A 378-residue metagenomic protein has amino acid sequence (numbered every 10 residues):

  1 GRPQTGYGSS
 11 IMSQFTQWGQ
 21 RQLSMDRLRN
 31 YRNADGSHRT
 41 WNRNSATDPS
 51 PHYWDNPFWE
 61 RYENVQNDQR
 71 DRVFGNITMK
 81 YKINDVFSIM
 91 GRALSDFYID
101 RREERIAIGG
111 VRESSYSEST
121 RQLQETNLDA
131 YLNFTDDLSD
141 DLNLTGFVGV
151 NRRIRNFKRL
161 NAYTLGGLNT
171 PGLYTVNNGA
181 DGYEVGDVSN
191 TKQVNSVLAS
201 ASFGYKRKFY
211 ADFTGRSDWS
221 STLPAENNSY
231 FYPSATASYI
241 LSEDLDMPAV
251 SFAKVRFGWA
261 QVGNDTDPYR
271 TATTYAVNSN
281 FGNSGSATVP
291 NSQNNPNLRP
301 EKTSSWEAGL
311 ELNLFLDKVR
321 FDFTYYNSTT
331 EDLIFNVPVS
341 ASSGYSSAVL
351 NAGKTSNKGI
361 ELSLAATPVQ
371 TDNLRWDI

Functional and structural regions predicted by a protein language model:
G1-R72, M90-N195, T222-P224, L241-S305 (+4 more regions): Surface-exposed loop/interface segments of Gram-negative outer-membrane beta-barrel transport/assembly proteins
G75-Y81, S95, L312-L314: Alpha-helical support elements that line or immediately flank enzyme active sites and cofactor-binding pockets
N195-Y205: Structured alpha-helical segments in the cores of large, soluble enzyme domains
A225-S229: Short glycine/threonine-rich loop-to-helix capping motif typified by GTGT followed within a few residues by an Asp-Pro
F231-Y239: Feature captures outer-membrane beta-barrel proteins of Gram-negative bacteria and organelles
W306-E311: Glycine-centered tight-turn and secondary-structure capping sites
